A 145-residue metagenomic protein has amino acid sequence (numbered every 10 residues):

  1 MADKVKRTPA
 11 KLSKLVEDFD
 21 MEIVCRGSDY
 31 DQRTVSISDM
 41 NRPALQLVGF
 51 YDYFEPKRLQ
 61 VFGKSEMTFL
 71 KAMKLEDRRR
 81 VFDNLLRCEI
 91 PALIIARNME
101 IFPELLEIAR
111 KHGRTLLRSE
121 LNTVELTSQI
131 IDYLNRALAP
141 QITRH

Functional and structural regions predicted by a protein language model:
A2-L86: Gly/Thr-rich phosphate-binding loop signature of adenosyl cofactor/nucleotide-binding cores
D52-V61, S65-Q141: Feature captures the catalytic cores and cofactor-binding loops of soluble hydro-lyases/lyases that act on carboxylate
R144-H145: Membrane-bilayer interface helices and TM-boundary transition segments
